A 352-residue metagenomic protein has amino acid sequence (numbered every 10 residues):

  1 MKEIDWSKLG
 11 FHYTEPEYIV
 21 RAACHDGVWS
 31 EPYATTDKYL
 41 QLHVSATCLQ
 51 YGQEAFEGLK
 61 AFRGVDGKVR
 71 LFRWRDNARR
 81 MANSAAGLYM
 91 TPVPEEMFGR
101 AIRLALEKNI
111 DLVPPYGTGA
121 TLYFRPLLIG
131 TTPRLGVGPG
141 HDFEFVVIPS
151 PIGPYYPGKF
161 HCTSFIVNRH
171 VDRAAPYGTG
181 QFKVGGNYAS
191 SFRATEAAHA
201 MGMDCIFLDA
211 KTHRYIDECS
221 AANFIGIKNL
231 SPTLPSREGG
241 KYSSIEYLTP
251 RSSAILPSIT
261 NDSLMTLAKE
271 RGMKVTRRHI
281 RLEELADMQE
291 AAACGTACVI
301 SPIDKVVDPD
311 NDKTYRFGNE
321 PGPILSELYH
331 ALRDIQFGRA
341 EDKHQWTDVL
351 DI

Functional and structural regions predicted by a protein language model:
M1-A105, L127, R134-L230, G240-I352: Helix-start/capping segments and mature chain N-termini
E95-M97, A105-G119: Charged, gly/pro-rich active-site loop segments
G117-I129: Extended, Lys/Arg-enriched charged tracts that mediate electrostatic binding to polyanionic substrates
